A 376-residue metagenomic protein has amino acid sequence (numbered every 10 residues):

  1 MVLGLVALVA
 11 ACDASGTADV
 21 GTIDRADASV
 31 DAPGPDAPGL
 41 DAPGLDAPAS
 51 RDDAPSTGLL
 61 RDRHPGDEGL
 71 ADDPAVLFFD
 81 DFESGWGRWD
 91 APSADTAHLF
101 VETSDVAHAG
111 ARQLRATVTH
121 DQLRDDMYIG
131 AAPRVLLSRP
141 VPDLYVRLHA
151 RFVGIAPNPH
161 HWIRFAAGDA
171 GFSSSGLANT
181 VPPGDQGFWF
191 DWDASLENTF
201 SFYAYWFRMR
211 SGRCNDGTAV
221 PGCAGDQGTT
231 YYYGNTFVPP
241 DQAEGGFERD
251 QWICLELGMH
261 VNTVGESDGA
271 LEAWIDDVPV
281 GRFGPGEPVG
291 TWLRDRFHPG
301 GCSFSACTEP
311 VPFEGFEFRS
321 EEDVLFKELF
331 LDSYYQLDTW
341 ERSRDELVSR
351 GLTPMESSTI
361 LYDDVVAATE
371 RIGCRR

Functional and structural regions predicted by a protein language model:
M1, V6-D62, D67-E68: Ser/Thr-rich, Pro/Gly/Ala-heavy low-complexity intrinsically disordered linkers and tails of secreted extracellular
R51-A94: Extracellular carbohydrate-recognition regions
D67-E68, A132-S138, P239-G246: Beta-strand-rich interaction surfaces with strong enrichment in secreted/lumenal proteins
F82, W252-V311: Carbohydrate-binding surfaces in secreted/extracellular proteins
W86-Q122: Extracellular glycan-recognition surfaces and repeat-rich motifs
A107-Y231, S358-L361, V366-R375: Secretory/extracellular carbohydrate-interaction modules and structurally similar beta-sandwich "look-alikes"
V141-D143, H149, P239-G258, D268: Trp-centered recognition loops
P285-I360: Flexible glycan-contacting loops in extracellular carbohydrate-active proteins
